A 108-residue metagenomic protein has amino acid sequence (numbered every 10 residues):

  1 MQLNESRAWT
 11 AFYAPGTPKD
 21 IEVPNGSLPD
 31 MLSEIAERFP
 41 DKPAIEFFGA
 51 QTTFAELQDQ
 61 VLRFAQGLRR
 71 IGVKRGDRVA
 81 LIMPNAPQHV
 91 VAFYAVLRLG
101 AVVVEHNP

Functional and structural regions predicted by a protein language model:
M1-N25: Flexible, non-catalytic linker and terminal segments flanking ANL/adenylate-forming cores
E22-P24, M31-S33, D41-Y94: Conserved AMP-binding/adenylate-forming core of the ANL superfamily
L97: Anion (oxyanion) recognition and catalysis
G100: Structured binding elements
H106-P108: Short beta->alpha connector loops at strand-helix junctions that form conserved, small/polar/Pro-enriched
